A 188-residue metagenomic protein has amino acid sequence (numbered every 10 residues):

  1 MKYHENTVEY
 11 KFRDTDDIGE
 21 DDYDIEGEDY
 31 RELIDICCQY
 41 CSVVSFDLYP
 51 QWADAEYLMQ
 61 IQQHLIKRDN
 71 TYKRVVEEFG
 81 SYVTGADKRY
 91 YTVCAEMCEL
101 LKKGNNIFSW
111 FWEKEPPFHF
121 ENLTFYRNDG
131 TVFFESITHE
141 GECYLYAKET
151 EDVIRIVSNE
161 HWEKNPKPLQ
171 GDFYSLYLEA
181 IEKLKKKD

Functional and structural regions predicted by a protein language model:
M1-D188: Structured alpha/beta or helical-core interaction and ligand-binding surfaces enriched in interleaved
